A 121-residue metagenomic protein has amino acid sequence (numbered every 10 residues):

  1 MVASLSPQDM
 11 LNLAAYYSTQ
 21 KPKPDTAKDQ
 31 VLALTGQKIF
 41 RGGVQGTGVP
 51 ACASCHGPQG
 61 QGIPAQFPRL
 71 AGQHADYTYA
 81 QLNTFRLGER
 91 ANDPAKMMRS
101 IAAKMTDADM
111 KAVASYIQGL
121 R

Functional and structural regions predicted by a protein language model:
M1-M10, A14-K28, P64-R69, L87-R121: Axial heme c-ligation environment in periplasmic c-type cytochrome domains
P7, R41-A53, I63-A80: Sequence context surrounding c-type heme c attachment/ligation sites in exported
L13, V49-P58, V113: The canonical Cys-X-X-Cys-His
T19-Q45: Electrostatic cytochrome c docking/interface patches
V31, T47-P50, D93: Alpha-helix N-cap and coil->helix boundary residues
